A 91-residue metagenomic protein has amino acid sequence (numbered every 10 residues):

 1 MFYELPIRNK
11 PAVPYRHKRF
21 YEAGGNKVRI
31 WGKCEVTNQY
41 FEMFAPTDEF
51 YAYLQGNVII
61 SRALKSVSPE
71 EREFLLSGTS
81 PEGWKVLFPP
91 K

Functional and structural regions predicted by a protein language model:
Y3-A23: Short Cys/His-rich Zn2+-coordinating modules
E4, G24, G56-V58, F88-P89: Short, flexible coil/linker elements and helix-boundary hinge sites characteristic of intrinsically disordered
R16-G25, A63-E70: Short, intrinsically disordered, charge-biased short linear motifs at domain edges
K27-I30, L76: Short metal-coordination and nucleic-acid-contact micro-motifs, chiefly zinc-binding Cys/His arrays
W31-T37, S80: Short cysteine-rich clusters marking metal-coordination/redox-active sites
F41-S68: Acidic, low-complexity, intrinsically disordered interaction modules
L64-K91: Short, compact, well-ordered microdomains
